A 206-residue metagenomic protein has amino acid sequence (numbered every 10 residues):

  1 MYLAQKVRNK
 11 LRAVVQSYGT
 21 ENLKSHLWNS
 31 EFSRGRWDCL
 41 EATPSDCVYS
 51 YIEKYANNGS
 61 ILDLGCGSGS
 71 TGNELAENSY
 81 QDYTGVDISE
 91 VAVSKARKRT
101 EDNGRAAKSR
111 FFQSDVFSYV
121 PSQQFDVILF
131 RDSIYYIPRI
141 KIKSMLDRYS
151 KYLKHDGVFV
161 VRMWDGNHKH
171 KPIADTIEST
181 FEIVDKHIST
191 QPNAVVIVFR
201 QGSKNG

Functional and structural regions predicted by a protein language model:
M1-A56, L64-V120, I137-K151, V158-G206: Class I (Rossmann-like) S-adenosyl-L-methionine-dependent methyltransferase catalytic domain, capturing the SAM-binding
V120-I128: A short acidic, Gly/Pro-enriched loop at the edge of an enzyme's catalytic core that lines a small-molecule cofactor
F130-S133: A short beta-strand submotif of the Rossmann-like class I SAM-dependent methyltransferase core that lines
